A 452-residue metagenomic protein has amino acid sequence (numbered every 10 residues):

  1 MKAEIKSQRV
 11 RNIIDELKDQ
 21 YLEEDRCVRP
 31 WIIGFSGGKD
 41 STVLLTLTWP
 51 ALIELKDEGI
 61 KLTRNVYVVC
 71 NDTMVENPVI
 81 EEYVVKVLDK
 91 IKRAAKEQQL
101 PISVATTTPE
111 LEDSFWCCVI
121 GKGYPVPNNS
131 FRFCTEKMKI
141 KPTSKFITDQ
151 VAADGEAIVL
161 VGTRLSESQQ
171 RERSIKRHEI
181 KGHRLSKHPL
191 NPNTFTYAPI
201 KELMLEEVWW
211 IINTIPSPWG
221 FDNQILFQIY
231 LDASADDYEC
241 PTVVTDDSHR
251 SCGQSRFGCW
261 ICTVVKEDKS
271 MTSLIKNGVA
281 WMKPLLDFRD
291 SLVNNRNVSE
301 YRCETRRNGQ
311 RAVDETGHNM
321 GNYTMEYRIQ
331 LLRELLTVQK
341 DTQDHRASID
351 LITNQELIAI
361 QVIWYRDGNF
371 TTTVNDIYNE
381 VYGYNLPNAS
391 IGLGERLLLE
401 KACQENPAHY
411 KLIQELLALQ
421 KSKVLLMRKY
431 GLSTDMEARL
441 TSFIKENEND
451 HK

Functional and structural regions predicted by a protein language model:
M1-I32, S41-K452: Nucleotide-activated chemistry modules centered on ATP-dependent adenylation/adenylyltransferase
G38: Catalytic cores of secreted/periplasmic lytic hydrolases that degrade extracellular macromolecules
